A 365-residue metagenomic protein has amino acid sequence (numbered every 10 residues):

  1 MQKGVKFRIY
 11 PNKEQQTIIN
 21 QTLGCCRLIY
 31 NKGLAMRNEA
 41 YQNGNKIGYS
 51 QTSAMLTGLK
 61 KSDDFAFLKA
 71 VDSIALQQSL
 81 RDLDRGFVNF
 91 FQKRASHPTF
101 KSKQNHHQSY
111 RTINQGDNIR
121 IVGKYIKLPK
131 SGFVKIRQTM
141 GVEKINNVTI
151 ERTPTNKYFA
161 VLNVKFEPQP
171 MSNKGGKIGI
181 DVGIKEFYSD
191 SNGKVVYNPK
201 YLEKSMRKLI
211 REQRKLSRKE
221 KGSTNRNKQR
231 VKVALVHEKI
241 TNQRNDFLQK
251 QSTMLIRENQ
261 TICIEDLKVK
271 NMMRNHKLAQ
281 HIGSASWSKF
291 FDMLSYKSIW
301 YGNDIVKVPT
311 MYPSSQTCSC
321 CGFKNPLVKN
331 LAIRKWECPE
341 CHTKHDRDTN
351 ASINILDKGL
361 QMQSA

Functional and structural regions predicted by a protein language model:
M1-A365: Nucleic-acid substrate recognition interfaces
